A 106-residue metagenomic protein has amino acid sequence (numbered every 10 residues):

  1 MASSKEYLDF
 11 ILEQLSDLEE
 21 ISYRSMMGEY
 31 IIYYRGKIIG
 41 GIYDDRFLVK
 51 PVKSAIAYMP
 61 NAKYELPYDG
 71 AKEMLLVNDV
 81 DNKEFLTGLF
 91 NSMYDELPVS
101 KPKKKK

Functional and structural regions predicted by a protein language model:
M1-K106: Charge-dense, helix-prone N-terminal extensions
